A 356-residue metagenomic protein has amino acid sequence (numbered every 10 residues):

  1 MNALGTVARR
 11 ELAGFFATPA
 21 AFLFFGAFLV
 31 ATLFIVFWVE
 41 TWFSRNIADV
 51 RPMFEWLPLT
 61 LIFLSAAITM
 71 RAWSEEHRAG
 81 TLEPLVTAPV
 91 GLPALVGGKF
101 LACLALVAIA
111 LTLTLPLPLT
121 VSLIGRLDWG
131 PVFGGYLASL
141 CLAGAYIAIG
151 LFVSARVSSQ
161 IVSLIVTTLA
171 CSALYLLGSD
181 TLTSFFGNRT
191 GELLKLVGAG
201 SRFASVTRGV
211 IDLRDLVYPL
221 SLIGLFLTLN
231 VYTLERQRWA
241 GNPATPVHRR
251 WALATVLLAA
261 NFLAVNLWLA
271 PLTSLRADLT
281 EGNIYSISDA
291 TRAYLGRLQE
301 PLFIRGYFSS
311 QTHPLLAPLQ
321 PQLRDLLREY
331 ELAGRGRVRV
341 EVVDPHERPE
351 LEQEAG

Functional and structural regions predicted by a protein language model:
M1-F22: Aromatic- and glycine-rich beta-strand/loop motifs that create alpha-glucan
L23, M53-E75, A110: Long, hydrophobic alpha-helical segments
F34-F37, S44-I47, G97, L101-V162: Secretory targeting signals
V39-W42, I47, S163-T233: Terminal transmembrane helical anchor/hairpin motif
D49, I68-V86, F100: Transmembrane helix boundary and interhelical loop/hinge segments in multi-pass membrane proteins
A244-P271: Internal/C-terminal transmembrane anchor helices
A264-G356: Juxtamembrane extramembrane loops of integral membrane proteins
